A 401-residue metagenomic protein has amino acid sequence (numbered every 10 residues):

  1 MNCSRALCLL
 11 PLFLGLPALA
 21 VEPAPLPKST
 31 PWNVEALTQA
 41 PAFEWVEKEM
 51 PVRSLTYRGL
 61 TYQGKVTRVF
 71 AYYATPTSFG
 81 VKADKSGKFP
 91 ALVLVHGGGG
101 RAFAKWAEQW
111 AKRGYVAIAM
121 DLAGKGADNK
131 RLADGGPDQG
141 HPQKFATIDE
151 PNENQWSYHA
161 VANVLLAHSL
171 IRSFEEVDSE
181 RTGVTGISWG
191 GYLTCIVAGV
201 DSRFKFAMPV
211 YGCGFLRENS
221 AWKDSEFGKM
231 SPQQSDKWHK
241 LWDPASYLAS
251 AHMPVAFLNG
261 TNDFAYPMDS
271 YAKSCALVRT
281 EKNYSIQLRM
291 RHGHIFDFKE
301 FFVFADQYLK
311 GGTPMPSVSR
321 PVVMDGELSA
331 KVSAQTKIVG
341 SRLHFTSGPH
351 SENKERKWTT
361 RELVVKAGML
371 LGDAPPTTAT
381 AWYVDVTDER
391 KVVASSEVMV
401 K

Functional and structural regions predicted by a protein language model:
V34-S86: N-terminal cap/lid segment of alpha/beta-hydrolase-fold proteins
F70, A83-G97, A117: Short beta-strand element of the alpha/beta-hydrolase
A83-G87, P142-I187: Gly/Ser-rich "nucleophile elbow"/oxyanion-hole loop immediately N-terminal to the catalytic nucleophile in hydrolases
A102-A162, C213-G228: Cap/lid segment of the alpha/beta-hydrolase catalytic domain
R113, L165-Q233: Primarily recognizes the serine-hydrolase "nucleophile elbow" in alpha/beta-hydrolase and SGNH/GDSL folds
A251, F257-N259: Short beta-strand/loop motif that positions the catalytic acidic residue of the alpha/beta-hydrolase fold
V278-G293: Catalytic histidine neighborhood in serine/cysteine hydrolases with alpha/beta-hydrolase-type architecture
V303-F345, T360-M369: Surface beta-strand/loop "capping" patches
